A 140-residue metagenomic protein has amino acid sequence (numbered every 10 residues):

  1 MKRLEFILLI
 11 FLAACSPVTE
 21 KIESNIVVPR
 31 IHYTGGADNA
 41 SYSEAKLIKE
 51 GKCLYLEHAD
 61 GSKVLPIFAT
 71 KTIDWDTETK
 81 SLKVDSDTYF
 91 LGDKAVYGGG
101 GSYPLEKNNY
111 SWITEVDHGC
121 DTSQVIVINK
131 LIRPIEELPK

Functional and structural regions predicted by a protein language model:
K2-L9: Sec-dependent signal peptide recognition, specifically the positively charged N-region followed immediately by
F11-A14: C-terminal motif of bacterial Sec signal peptides marking the signal peptidase cleavage site
S16-V18: Bacterial signal peptide processing site
I22-D38: Short boundary/loop segments of OB/S1/cold-shock single-stranded nucleic-acid-binding domains
G51-E57: Short aromatic-glycine-enriched beta-strand elements
S62-K71: A short macromolecule-binding patch
S81-Q124: Flexible glycine-rich surface loops and low-complexity tracts that mediate binding to linear polymers
I126-K140: Short, low-complexity, Pro/Ser/Thr/Gly-rich segments in the mature regions of secreted, periplasmic
